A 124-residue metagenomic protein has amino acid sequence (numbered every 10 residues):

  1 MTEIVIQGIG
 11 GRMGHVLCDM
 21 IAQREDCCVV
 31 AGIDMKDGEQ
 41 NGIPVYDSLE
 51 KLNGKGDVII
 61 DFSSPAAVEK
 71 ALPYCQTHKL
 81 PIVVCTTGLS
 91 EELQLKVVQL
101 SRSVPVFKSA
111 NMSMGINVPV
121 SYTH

Functional and structural regions predicted by a protein language model:
M1-I4: Extreme N-terminal starter segment of soluble prokaryotic enzymes
G10, G14-C18: N-terminal Rossmann NAD(P)H-binding glycine-rich loop of SDR-like oxidoreductase domains
Q23-N41: NAD(P)-binding Rossmann-fold cofactor-contacting core
V29, N41-G56: Short acidic low-complexity segments
I59-I60: N-terminal Rossmann-like NAD(P) cofactor-binding module of classical short-chain dehydrogenase/reductase
Y74-E91: ADP-ribose/adenylate-binding Rossmann-like module
T86-V106: Rossmann-fold NAD(P)-binding glycine/threonine-rich loop
T123-H124: Conserved small/polar residues in nucleotide/adenosyl-binding loops
